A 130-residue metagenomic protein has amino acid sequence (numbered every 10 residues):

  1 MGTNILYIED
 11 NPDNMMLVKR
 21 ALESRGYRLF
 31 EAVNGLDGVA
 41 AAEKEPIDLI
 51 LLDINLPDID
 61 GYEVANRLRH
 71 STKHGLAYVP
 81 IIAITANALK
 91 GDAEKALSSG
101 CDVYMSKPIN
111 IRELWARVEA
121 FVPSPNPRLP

Functional and structural regions predicted by a protein language model:
E9: Conserved acidic carboxylate
M16-S24: Charged docking surfaces used in two-component/phosphorelay signaling
G26-V33, A41: Short hydrophobic/Thr-rich beta-strand motif most characteristic of the beta2 strand and flanking loop of CheY-like
D53, T85: Active-site residues of response regulator receiver
P57, L89, P108: The feature encodes the CheY-like receiver
S98, M105-S106: Residues at the ends of beta-strands that form strand-to-helix hinge/output surfaces
I109-V118: C-terminal output helix
